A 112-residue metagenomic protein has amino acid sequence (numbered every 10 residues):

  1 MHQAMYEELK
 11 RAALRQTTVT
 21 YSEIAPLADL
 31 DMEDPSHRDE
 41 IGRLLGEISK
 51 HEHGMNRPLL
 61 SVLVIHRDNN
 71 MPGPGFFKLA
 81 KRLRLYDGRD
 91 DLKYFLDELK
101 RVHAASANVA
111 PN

Functional and structural regions predicted by a protein language model:
M1-Y6, K10-A13, T17-N112: Nucleic acid-binding interface residues in structured DNA/RNA-binding domains, emphasizing the DNA-engaging scaffolds
